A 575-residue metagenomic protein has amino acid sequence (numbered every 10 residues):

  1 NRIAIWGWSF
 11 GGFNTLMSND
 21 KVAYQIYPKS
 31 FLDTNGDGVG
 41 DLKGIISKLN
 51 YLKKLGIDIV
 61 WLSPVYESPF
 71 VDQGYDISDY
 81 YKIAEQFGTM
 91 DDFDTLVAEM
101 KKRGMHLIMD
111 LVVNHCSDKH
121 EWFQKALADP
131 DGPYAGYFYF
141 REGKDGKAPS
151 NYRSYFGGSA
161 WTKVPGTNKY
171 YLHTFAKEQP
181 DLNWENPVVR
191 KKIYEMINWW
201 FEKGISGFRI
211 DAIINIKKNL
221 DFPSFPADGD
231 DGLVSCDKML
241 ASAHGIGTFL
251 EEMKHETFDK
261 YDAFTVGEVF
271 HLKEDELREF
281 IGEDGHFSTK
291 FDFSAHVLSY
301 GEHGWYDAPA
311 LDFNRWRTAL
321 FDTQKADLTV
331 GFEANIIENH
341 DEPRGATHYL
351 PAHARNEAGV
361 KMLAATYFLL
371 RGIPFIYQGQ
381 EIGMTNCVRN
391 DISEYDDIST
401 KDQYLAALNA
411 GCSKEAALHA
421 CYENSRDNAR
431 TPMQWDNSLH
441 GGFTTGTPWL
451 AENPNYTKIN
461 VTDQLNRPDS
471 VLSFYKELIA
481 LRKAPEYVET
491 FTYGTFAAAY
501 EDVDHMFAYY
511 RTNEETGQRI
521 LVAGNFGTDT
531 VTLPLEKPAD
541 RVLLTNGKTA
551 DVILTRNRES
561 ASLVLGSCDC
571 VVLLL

Functional and structural regions predicted by a protein language model:
R2-S9: Alpha/beta-hydrolase fold nucleophile elbow
G12-L16: Short glycine-enriched nucleophile-adjacent loop and the immediately C-terminal alpha-helix near the catalytic center
M17-L575: Active-site and adjacent substrate-binding regions of carbohydrate-active enzymes
